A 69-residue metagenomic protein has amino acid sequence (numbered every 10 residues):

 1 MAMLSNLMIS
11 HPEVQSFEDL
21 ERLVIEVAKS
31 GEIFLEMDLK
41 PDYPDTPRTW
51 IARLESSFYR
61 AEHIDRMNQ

Functional and structural regions predicted by a protein language model:
M1-Q69: Metal-dependent phosphodiesterase/phospholipase catalytic core, i.e., the His/Asp/Glu-rich active-site region
